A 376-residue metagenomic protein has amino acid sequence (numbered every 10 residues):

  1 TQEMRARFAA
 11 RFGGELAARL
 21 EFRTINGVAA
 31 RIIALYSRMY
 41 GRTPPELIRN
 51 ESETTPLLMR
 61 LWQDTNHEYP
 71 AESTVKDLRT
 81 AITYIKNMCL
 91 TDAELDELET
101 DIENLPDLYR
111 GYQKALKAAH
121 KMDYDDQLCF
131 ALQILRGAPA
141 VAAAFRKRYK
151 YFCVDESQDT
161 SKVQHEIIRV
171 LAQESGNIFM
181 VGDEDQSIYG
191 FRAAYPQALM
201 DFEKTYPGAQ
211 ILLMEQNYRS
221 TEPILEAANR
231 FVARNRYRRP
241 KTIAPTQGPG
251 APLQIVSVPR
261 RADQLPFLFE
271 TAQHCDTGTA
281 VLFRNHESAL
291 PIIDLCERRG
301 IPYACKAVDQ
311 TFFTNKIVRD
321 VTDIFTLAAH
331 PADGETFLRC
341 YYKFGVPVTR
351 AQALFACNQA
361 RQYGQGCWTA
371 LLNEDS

Functional and structural regions predicted by a protein language model:
T1-T43, A143, Q197, E226-N229: P-loop NTPase Walker
R11-L20, Y36-N50, W62-S73, L90-L98 (+7 more regions): Short, polar/flexible loop-turn hinges at active-site or ligand-entry regions and domain interfaces
A17-L20, R38-D126, N217, K343-L354 (+1 more regions): ATP-hydrolysis module of ASCE/P-loop NTPase motor domains, specifically the Walker B Asp-Glu catalytic pair
E21, R49-T54, E99-D201, Q216-S220: Conserved helicase NTPase motor core
T24, D123, T221, L268 (+1 more regions): Short, conserved phosphate/pyrophosphate- and ester-handling motifs at nucleotide-, phospho-/glycolipid
P207-Q210, E215-P302, A329-H330: Helicase P-loop NTPase motor core
P249, Q273-S376: ATPase/helicase motor core of nucleic-acid motors
